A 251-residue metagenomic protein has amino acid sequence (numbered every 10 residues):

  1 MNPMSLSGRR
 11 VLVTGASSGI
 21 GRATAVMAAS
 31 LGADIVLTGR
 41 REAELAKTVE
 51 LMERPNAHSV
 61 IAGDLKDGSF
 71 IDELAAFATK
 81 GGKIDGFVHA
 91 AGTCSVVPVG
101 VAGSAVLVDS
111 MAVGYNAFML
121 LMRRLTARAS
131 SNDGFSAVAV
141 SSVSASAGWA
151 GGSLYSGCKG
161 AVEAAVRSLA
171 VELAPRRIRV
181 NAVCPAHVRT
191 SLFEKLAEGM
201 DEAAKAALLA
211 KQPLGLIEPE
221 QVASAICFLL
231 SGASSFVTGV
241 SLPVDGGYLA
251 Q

Functional and structural regions predicted by a protein language model:
N2, A147, C227, T238-Q251: Short C-terminal tail/terminal secondary-structure segment of NAD(P)H-dependent dehydrogenase/reductase domains
S17-S18: Conserved glycine-rich cofactor-binding loop
D72, G92-V108, G151-L154, E194 (+2 more regions): Conserved mid-core segment of classical short-chain dehydrogenase/reductases
M122, C158: Active-site helix of classical SDR
S142: Residue(s) in the substrate-gating loop at a strand-loop-helix junction that position the organic substrate next
A174, R179, V237-G239: Short, small/polar-rich loop/turn modules that mediate ligand/substrate recognition or access, typified
K211-V222: A conserved structural motif in NAD(P)-dependent oxidoreductases
